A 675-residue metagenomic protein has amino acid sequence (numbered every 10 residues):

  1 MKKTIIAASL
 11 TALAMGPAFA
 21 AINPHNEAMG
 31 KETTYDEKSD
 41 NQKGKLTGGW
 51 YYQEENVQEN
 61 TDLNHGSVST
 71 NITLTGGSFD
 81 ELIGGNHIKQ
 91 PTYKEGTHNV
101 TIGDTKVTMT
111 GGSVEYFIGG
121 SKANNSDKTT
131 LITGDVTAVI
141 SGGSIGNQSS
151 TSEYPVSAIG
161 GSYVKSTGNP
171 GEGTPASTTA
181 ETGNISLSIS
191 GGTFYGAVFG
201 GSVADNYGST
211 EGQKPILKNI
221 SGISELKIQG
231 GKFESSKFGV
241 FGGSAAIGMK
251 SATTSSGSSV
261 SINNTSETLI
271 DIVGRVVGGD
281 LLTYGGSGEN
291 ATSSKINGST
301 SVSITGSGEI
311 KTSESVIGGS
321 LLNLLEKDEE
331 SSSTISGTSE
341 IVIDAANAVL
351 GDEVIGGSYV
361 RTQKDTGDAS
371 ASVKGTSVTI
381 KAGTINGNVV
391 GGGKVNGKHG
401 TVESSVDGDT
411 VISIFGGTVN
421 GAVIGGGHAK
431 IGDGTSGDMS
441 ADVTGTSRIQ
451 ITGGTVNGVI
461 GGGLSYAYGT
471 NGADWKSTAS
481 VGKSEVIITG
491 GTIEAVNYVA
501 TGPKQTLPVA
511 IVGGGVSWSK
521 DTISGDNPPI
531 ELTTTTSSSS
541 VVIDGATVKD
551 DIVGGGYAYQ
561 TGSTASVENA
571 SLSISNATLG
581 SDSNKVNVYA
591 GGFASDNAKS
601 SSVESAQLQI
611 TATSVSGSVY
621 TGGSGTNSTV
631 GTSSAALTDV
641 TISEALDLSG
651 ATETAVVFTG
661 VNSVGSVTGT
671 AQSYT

Functional and structural regions predicted by a protein language model:
M1-A20: Gram-negative bacterial Sec-dependent N-terminal signal peptides
A21-E81, N86-Y116, S121-S157, G161-A197 (+9 more regions): Surface-exposed loop/turn motifs in large extracellular/passenger domains
